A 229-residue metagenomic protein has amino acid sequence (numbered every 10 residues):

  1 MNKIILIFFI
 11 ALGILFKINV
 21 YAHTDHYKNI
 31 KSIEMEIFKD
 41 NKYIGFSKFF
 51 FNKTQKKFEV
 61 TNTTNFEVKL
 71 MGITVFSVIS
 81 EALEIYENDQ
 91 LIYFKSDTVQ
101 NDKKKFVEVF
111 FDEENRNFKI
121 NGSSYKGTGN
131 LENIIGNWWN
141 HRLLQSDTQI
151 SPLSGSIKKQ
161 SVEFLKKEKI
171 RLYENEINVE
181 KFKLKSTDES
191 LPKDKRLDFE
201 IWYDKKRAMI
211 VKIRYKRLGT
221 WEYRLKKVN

Functional and structural regions predicted by a protein language model:
M1-I5: Positively charged n-region of N-terminal signal peptides that target proteins for export
I7-K17: Bacterial N-terminal signal peptides
F16, I120, N133-I134, I177 (+1 more regions): Alpha-helical structural elements
A22-F111, R142-N229: Acidic, serine/threonine-rich low-complexity disordered tracts
S96-G136: Hydrophobic, well-structured mid-protein blocks that either form specific transmembrane helices
